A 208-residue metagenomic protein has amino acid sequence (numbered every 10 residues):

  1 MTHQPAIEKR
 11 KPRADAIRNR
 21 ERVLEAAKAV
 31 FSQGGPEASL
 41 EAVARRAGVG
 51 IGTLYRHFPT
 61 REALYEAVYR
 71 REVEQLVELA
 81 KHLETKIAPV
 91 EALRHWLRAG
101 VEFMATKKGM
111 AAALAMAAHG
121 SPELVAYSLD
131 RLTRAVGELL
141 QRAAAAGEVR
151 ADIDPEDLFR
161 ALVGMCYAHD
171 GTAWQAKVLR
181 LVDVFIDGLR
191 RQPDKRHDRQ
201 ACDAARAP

Functional and structural regions predicted by a protein language model:
M1-R18, H119, K195-P208: N-terminal intrinsically disordered/low-complexity leader segments
M1-R46, A63-E66: Basic, helix-initiating cap at the start of DNA-binding domains
N19, V68, E72, L97-G100 (+4 more regions): Hydrophobic/aromatic residues within well-ordered alpha-helical segments
S39, V77, M110-A115, E148 (+2 more regions): Short, hydrophobic secondary-structure boundary micro-motifs
G48-F58: Short hydrophobic/aromatic patch on the recognition helix
A67, E78-T106, S121-L124: Hydrophobic alpha-helical connector segments
E74, G120-E156, R160-G164, D170-T172 (+1 more regions): Amphipathic alpha-helical packing segments from all-alpha helical-bundle domains
A168-T172, L179-D194, R199-A207: Conserved NTP phosphate-binding and transfer environment spanning the P-loop NTPase/kinase superfamily
